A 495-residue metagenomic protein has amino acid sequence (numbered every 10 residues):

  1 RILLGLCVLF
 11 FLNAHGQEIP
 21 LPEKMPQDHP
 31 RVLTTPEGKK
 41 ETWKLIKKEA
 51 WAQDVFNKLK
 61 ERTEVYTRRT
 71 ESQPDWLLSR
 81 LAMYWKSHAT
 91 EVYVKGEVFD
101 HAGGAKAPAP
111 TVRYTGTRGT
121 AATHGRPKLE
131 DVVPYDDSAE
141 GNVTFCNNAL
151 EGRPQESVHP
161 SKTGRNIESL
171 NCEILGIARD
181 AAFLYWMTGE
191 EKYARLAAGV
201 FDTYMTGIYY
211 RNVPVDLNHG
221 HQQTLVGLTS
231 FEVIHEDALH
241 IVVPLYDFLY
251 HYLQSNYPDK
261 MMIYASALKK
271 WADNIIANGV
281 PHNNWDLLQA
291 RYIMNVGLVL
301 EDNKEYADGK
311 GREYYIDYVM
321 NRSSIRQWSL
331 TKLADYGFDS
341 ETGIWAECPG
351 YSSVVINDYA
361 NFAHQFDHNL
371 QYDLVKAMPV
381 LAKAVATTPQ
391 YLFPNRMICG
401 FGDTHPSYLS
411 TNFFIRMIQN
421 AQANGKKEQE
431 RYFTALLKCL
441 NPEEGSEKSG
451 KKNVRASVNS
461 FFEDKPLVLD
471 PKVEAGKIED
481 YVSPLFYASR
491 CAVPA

Functional and structural regions predicted by a protein language model:
R1-G5: Sec-dependent signal peptide recognition, specifically the positively charged N-region followed immediately by
C7-H15: Hydrophobic h-region of N-terminal signal peptides that target proteins for export in Gram-negative bacteria
Q17-L298, M320, A360, R490-C491: Extracellular glycan-targeting catalytic surfaces
K24, T34, E41-K47, W51-F56 (+1 more regions): Extended polysaccharide-engagement surfaces of secreted carbohydrate-active enzymes
M83-H88, L217-V233, L288-V296, D335-Y351 (+1 more regions): Carbohydrate-binding/catalytic loop surfaces
K162-R165, S255-D259, A272-P281, N303-Y306 (+1 more regions): Active-site-adjacent structural elements in folded domains
E173, F231-I234, W285, V319 (+4 more regions): Secondary-structure capping and boundary motifs in well-ordered enzyme cores
T188, L249, L253, L300 (+3 more regions): Long alpha-helical scaffolds in large eukaryotic adaptor/regulatory proteins, encompassing alpha-solenoid repeat systems
